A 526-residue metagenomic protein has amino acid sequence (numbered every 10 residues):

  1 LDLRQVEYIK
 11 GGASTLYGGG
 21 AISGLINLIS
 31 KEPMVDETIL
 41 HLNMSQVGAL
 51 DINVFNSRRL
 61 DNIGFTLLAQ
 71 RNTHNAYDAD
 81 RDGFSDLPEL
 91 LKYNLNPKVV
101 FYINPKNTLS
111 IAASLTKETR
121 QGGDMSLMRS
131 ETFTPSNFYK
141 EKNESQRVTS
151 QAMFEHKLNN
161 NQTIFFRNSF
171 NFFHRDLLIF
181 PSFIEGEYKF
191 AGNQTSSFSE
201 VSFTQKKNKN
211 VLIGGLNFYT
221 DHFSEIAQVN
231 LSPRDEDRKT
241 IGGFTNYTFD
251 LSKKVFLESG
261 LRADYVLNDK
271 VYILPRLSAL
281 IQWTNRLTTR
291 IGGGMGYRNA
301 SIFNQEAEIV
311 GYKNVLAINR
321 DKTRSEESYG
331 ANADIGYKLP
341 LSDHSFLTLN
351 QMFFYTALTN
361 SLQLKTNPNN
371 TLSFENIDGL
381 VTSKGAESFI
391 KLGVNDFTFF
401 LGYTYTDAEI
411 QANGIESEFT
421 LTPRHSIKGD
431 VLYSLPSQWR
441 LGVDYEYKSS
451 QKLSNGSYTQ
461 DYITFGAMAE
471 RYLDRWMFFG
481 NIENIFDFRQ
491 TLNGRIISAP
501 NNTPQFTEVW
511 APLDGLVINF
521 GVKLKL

Functional and structural regions predicted by a protein language model:
L1, Y8, L16-H41, V54-F55: N-terminal periplasmic accessory domains that precede and gate Gram-negative outer-membrane beta-barrel machines
N62-A79, K92, G123, R167-F180 (+6 more regions): Surface-exposed extracellular loop regions of Gram-negative outer-membrane beta-barrel proteins
I63, F165-I179, Q282, R290 (+2 more regions): Membrane-embedded beta-barrel scaffold of Gram-negative outer-membrane proteins
H74-Y93, Y102-I164, F170-Q194: Flexible loop and strand-edge segments within Gram-negative outer membrane beta-barrel domains
F101-N104, S114, K209-I213, N217 (+3 more regions): Structural signature of Gram-negative outer-membrane beta-barrels, strongest in the C-terminal barrel of TonB-dependent
E141-H156, F170-E258, N376-F389, Q411-N413 (+1 more regions): Outer-membrane beta-barrel transmembrane domain signature of Gram-negative proteins, especially the mid-to-C-terminal
D250-K254, T348-L358, N376-L453, K523-K525: Gram-negative outer-membrane beta-barrel transporters
T359, L364, R471-L526: C-terminal beta-signal and adjacent terminal beta-strands/loops of Gram-negative outer-membrane beta-barrel proteins
